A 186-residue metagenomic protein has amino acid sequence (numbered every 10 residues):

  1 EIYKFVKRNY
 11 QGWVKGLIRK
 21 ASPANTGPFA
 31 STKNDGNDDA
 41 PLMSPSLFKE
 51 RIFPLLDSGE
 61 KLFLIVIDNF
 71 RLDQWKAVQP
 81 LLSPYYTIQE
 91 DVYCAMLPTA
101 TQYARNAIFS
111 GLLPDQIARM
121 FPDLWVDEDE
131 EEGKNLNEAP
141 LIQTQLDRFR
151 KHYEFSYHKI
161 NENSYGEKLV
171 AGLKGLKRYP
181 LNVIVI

Functional and structural regions predicted by a protein language model:
E1-P28, T32-E60, Y165-E167: N-terminal secretory/membrane-targeting segments
E1-S22, P84, L97-I186: His/Asp/Glu-rich, glycine-adjacent segments that coordinate divalent cations and/or stabilize oxyanion chemistry on
P28, S46-L47, R51, L55 (+4 more regions): Residue-level preference for alpha-helix termini and adjacent loops
I52-F53, Q79, L173-K174: Short amphipathic alpha-helical segments and helix-helix/interface helices
G59-V78, I108, N182-I186: Beta-strand elements within well-structured catalytic alpha/beta cores of enzymes that handle phosphate/sulfate esters
V78-Y85: Short secondary-structure boundary/capping segments
I88-Q89: Short acidic (Asp/Glu) and glycine-rich catalytic loops that position anionic groups and cofactors
V92-C94: C-terminal structured domains
